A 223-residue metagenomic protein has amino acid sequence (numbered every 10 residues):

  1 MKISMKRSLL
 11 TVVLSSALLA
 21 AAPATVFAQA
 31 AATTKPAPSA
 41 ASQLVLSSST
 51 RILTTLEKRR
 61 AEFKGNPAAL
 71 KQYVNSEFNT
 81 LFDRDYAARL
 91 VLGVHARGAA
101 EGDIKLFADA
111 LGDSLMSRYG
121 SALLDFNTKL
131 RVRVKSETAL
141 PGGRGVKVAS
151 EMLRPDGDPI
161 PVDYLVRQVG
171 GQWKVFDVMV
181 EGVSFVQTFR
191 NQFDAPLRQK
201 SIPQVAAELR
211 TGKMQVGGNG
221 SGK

Functional and structural regions predicted by a protein language model:
K2-S16, A24: Bacterial N-terminal signal peptides that target proteins for export
A22-A28: Sec/Tat signal peptide C-region and signal peptidase I cleavage site
A28-T50, T54, A207, T211-K223: Compositionally biased, proline/threonine/alanine/serine-rich low-complexity intrinsically disordered stretches
K35-Y119: Early exported N-terminus immediately downstream of N-terminal targeting peptides
A96, D113-S114, A139-L140, L153-R154 (+1 more regions): Solvent-exposed loop/turn segments at secondary-structure junctions within structured extracellular/periplasmic domains
S117-I160, G212-K223: Surface-exposed, charged secondary-structure patches
P159-Q187: Short beta-strand edge/turn micro-motifs at domain boundaries
D177-K223: Low-complexity, intrinsically disordered terminal/linker segments enriched in charged and Gly/Pro repeats
